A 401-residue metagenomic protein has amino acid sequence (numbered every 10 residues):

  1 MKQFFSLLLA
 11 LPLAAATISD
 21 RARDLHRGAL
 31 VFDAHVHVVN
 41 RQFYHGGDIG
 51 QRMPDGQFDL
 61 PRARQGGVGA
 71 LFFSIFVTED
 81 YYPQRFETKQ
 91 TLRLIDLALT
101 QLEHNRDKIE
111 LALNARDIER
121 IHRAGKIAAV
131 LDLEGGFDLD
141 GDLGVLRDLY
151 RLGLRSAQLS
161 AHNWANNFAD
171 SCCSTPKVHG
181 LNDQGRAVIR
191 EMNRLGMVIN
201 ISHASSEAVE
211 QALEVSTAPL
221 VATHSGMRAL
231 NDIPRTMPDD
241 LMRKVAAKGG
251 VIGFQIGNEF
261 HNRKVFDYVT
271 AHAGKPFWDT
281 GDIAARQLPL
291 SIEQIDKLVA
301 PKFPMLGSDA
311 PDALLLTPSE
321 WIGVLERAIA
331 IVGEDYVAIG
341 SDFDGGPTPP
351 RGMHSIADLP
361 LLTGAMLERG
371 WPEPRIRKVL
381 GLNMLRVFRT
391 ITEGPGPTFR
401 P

Functional and structural regions predicted by a protein language model:
M1-Q3: Positively charged n-region of N-terminal signal peptides that target proteins for export
S6-A16: Hydrophobic h-region of N-terminal signal peptides that target proteins for export in Gram-negative bacteria
A15-H179, R228, D232-P401: N-terminal hydrophobic targeting/anchoring segments and the immediately downstream early-domain regions of hydrolases
N40, N193-A212, D335-G346: Extended hydrophobic secondary-structure segments
D142-L146, A208-T217: Distinct, well-ordered alpha-helical segments
H179-A187: Active-site glycine-rich loop that binds ribose-phosphate moieties when present
A187-I201, E207-Q211, D239-A247, R327: Substrate-binding cleft of carbohydrate-active enzyme catalytic domains
P219-S225: Short hydrophobic/aromatic-enriched beta-strand-loop microsegments
